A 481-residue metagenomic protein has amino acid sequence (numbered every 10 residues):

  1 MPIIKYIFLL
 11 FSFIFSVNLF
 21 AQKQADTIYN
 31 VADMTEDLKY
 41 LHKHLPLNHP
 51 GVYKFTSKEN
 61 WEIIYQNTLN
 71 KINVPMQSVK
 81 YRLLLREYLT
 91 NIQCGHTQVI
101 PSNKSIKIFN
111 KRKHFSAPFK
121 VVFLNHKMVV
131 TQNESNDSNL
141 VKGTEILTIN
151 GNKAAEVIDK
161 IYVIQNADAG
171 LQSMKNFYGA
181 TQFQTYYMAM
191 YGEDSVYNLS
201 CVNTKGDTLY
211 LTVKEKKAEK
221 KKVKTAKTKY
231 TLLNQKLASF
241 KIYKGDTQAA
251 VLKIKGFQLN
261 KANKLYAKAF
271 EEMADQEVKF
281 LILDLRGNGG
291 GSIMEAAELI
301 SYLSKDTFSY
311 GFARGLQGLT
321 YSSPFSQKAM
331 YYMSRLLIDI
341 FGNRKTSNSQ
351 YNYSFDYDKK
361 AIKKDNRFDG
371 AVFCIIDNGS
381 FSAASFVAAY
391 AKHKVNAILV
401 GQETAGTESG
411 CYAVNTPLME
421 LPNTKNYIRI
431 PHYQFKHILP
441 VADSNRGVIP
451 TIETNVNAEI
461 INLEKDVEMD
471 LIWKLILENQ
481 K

Functional and structural regions predicted by a protein language model:
M1-A25, L41: Bacterial Sec-dependent N-terminal signal peptides
P2-K5, S16-V17, D207, Q276-V278 (+1 more regions): Solvent-exposed, well-ordered amphipathic alpha-helical segments that flank/support binding or catalytic loops
S16, I64-Y65, E277-K279, V448-T454: Short acidic (Asp/Glu) and glycine-rich catalytic loops that position anionic groups and cofactors
L19-F20, V121, Y357-A361: Assembly/interface hotspot detector across virion components, adhesins/toxins, and nucleic-acid enzymes
A21-L281, L285-G315, E408, A413-E420 (+3 more regions): Flexible, low-complexity junctional segments that flank or bridge functional domains
I293-I461: Conserved acidic, small-residue-rich alpha-beta core segments centered on
